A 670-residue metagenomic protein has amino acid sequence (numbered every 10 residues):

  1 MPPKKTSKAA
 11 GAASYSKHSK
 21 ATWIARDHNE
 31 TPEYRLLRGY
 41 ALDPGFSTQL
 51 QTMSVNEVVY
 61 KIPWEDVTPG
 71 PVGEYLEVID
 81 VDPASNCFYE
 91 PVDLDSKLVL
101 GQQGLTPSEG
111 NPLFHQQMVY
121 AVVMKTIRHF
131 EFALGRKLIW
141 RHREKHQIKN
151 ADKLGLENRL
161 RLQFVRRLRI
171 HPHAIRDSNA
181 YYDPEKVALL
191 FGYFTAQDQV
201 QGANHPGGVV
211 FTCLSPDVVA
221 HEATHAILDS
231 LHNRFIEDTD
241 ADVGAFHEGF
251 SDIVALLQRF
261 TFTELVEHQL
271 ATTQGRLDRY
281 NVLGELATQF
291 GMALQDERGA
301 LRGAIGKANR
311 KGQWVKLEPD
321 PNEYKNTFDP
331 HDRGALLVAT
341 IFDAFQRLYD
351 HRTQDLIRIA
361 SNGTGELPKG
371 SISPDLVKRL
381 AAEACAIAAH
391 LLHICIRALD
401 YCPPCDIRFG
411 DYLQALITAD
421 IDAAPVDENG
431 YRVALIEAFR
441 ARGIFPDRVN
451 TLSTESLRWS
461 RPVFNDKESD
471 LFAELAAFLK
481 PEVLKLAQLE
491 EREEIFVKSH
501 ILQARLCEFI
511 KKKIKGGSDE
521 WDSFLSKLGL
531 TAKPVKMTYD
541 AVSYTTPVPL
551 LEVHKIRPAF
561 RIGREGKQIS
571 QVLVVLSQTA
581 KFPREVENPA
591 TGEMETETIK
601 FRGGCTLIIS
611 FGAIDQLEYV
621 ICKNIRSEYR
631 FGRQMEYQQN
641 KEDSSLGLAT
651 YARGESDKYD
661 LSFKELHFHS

Functional and structural regions predicted by a protein language model:
P2-M124, R128-F132, W140-R143, Q163 (+4 more regions): Acidic/polar low-complexity interaction segments
A41, S47, V72-Y75, L301 (+9 more regions): Compositionally biased, intrinsically disordered low-complexity regions
Q116, V123, I127-R141, D152-A188 (+5 more regions): Zinc-dependent metallohydrolase catalytic domains
Q147-I148: Active-site pocket-lining segments that scaffold enzyme catalytic pockets across diverse folds
E222: Walker B catalytic acidic pair
V586-R630: A short, surface-exposed beta-strand/turn
